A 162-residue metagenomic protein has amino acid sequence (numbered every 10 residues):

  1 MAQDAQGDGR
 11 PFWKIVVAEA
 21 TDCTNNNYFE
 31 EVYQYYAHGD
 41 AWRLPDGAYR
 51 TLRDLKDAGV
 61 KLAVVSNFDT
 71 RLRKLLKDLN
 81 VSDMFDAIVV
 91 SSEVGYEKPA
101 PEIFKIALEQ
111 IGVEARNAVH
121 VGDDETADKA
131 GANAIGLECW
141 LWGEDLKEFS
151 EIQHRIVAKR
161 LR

Functional and structural regions predicted by a protein language model:
M1-A58, H154: N-terminal helical cap/lid subdomain that shapes the substrate entry/recognition surface in HAD-like hydrolases
N25-E30, Y49, R53-K56, V60-R162: Asp-based, Mg2+/Mn2+-dependent phosphohydrolase catalytic module
